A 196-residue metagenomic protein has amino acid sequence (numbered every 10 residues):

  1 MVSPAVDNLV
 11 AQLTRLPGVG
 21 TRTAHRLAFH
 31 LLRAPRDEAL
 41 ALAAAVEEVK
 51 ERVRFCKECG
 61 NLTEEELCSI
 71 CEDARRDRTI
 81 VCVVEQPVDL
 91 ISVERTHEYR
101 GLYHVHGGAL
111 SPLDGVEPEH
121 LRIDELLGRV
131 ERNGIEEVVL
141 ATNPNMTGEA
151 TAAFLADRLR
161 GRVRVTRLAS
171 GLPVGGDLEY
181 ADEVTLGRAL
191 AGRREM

Functional and structural regions predicted by a protein language model:
M1-P17: Extended, structured, electrostatic nucleic-acid-contact surfaces
A24, E72-T142: Extended interfacial segments that mediate partner engagement and assembly in macromolecular machines
V49-R52, E64: Short metal-coordination and nucleic-acid-contact micro-motifs, chiefly zinc-binding Cys/His arrays
C56-C59, C68-C71: Short cysteine-rich clusters marking metal-coordination/redox-active sites
T63-E65, R76: Short functional micro-motifs and their immediate structural scaffolds
Y99, L127-M196: Long C-terminal interaction/binding lobes of large macromolecular proteins
